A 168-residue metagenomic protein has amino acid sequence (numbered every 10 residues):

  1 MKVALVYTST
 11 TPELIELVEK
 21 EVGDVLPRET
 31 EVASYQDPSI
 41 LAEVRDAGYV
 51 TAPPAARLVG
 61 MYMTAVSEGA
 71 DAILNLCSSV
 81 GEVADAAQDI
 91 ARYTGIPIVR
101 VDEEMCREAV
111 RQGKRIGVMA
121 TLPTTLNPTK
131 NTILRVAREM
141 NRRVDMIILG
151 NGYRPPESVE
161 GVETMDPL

Functional and structural regions predicted by a protein language model:
M1-L168: Non-catalytic structural scaffold of enzyme domains
